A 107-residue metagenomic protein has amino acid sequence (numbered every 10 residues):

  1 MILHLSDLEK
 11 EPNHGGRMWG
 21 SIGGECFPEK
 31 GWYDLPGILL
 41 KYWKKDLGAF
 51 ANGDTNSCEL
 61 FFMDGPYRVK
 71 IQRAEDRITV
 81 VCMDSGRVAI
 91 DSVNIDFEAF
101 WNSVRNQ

Functional and structural regions predicted by a protein language model:
M1-A49, D54-V69, R73: N-terminal low-complexity, intrinsically disordered segments
K30, V81, I90: Short acidic, gly/pro-rich beta-turn/loop elements at beta-sheet edges and active-site/ligand-binding grooves
G37-K45, V80, E98-S103: Short, surface-exposed linear segments at secondary-structure transitions and domain or protein termini
N52, D76, N102-N106: Generic surface-pattern signal
V69-G86: Mid-chain, well-packed structural core segment of small domains
G86-Q107: Mixed-charge, glycine-accented linear interaction segment located at domain edges/termini
